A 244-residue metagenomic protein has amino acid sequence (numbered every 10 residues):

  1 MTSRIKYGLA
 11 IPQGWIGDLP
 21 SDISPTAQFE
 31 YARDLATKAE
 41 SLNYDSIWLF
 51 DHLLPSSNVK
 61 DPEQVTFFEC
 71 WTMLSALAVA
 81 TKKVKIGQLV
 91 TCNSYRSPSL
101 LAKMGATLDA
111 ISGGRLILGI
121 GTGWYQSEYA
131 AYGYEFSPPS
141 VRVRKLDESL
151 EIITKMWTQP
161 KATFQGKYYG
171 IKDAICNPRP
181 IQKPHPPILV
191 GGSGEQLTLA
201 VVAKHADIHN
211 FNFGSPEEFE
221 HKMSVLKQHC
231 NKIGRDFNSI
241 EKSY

Functional and structural regions predicted by a protein language model:
M1-A80, P184-P186: N-terminal beta1-alpha1-beta2 module of alpha/beta enzyme domains
T2-I5, D61, Q88, S94-H205 (+4 more regions): Internal, glycine-rich beta/alpha segment that forms the wall or movable "lid" of small-molecule/cofactor binding
L9-Q13, D51, Q88-V90, I120-T122 (+3 more regions): A cross-domain feature marking catalytic cores of carbohydrate-active enzymes and several ubiquitous metabolic/repair
D22-I23, V90-C92: The substrate-binding groove and active-site-proximal loops of carbohydrate-active enzymes, especially glycoside
Q28, A32, C70, L74 (+3 more regions): Aromatic/hydrophobic pocket-lining residues that form the small-molecule binding cavity in soluble enzyme cores
D45, K82, D207-H209: Receiver (REC) domain switch/active-site residues of two-component response regulators
P55-S56, Q64-T66, N93-S99, F213-H221: Acidic-and-aromatic substrate-binding clefts and catalytic sites of carbohydrate-active enzymes
T81-L89: Conserved catalytic cysteine-centered active-site region of acyl-thioester-dependent Claisen-condensing enzymes
